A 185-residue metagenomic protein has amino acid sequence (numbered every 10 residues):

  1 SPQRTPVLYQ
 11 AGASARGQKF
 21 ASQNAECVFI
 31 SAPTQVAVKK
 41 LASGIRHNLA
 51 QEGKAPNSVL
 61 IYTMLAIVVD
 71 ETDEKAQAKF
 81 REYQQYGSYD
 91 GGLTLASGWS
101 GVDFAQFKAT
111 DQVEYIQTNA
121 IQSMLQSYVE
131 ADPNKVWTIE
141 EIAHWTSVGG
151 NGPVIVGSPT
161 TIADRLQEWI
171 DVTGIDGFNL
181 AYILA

Functional and structural regions predicted by a protein language model:
S1-Q3, V36-K39, S43-E168: An alpha-helical appendage that flanks or caps ligand/catalytic pockets
P2-Q51: Long hydrophobic segments that form regular secondary structure
V7-A11, E26-I30, V59-L65, I170 (+1 more regions): Hydrophobic faces of well-ordered beta-strands that scaffold small-molecule active sites in alpha/beta enzyme cores
L8, A21, A76, W169 (+1 more regions): Conserved, mostly hydrophobic/aromatic
A15-K19, Q35-K39, V68-D73, N179 (+1 more regions): Flexible loop/turn segments at secondary-structure boundaries
F20, F29, F80, F104-F107 (+1 more regions): Phenylalanine-focused residue identity feature
V28, P33, S158-A185: C-terminal, well-structured subdomains that either form a transmembrane helix-short loop-helix hairpin in multi-pass
